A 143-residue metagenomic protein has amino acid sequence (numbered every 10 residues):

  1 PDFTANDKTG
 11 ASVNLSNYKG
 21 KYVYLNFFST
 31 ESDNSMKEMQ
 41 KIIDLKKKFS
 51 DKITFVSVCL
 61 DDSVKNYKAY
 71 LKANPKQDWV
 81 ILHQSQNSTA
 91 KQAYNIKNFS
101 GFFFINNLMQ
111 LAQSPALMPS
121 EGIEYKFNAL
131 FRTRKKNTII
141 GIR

Functional and structural regions predicted by a protein language model:
P1-N14, R132-T133: N-terminal "domain-start" segment that seeds a small globular fold
V13-M36, I42, T54: Short active-site neighborhood of thiol/selenol oxidoreductases, capturing the structured segment around
K19-V23, S50-T54, P75-W79, N107: Loop/turn elements at helix/coil->beta-strand transitions in domains of secreted/extracellular proteins
L25, V56-V58, L82: Hydrophobic/aromatic beta-strand patches that form the interior of the parallel beta-sheet core in alpha/beta enzyme
M36-N74, Q86-Q92: Structural microenvironment flanking redox-active thiols in thiol-disulfide oxidoreductases
K76, Q86-F131: Thiol/disulfide oxidoreductase modules built on the thioredoxin-like
T133-R143: Non-globular targeting/processing and membrane-anchoring segments
